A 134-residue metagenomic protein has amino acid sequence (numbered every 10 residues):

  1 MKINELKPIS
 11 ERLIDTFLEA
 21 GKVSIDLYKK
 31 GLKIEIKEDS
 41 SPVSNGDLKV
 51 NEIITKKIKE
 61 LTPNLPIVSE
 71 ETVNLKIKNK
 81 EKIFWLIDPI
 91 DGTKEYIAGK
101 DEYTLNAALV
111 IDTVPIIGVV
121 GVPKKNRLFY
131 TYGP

Functional and structural regions predicted by a protein language model:
M1-I90: N-terminal subdomain of lithium-sensitive/metallo-dependent phosphomonoesterases centered on the IMPase/IPPase/PAP
N79-P134: DPxDG-like acidic metal-binding loop motif
